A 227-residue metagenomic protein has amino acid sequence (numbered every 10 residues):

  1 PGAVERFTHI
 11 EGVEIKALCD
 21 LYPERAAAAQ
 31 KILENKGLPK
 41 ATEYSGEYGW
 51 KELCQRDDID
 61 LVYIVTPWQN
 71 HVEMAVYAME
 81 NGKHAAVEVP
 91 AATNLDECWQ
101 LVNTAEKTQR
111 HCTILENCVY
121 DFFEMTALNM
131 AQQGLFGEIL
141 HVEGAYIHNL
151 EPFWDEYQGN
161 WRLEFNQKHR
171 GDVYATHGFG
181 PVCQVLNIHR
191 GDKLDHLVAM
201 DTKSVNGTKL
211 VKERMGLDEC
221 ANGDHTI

Functional and structural regions predicted by a protein language model:
P1, T108-H111, C118-I227: Predominantly a Rossmann-like dinucleotide-binding segment in NAD(P)-dependent oxidoreductases
P1-K36, V182: N-terminal Rossmann-like dinucleotide-binding module
A17, T42-Y44, L61-V65, C112 (+1 more regions): Periplasmic-binding protein-like
L18, L53, V62, V142: Receiver (REC) domain switch-region micro-motif
Q30-E34, V102-A105, A131, L186: Conserved hydrophobic residues forming the short capping helix/wall of the S-adenosyl-L-methionine
N35-T42, K107-H111: A short helix-to-beta-strand connector/capping loop
A41-L61: A structured beta-alpha segment of the ubiquitous adenosine-cofactor-binding alpha/beta core
L61, P67-W68, V72-Y120, G134: Beta-strand-loop-alpha-helix segment that lines the small-molecule cofactor/substrate pocket of alpha/beta enzymes
